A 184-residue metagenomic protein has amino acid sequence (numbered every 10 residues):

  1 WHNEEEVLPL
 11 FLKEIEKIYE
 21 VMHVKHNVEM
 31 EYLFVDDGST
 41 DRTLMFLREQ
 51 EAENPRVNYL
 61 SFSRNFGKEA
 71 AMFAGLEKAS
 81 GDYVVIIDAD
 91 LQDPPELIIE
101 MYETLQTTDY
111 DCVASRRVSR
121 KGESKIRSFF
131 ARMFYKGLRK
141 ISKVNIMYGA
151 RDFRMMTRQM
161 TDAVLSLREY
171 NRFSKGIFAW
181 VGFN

Functional and structural regions predicted by a protein language model:
E4-H23: Short, well-formed alpha-helical segments that are part of the catalytic scaffolds of diverse glycosyltransferases
E4-V7, S39, P94: Donor nucleotide-sugar binding loop of glycosyltransferases
L10, E14, R42, F46-E49 (+2 more regions): Alpha-helical transmission elements in cytosolic ATPase-linked domains
L12, H23-G38, L60-S61: Short beta-strand/loop segment that forms part of the nucleotide-sugar
E31, R56-N58, N184: Conserved beta-strand segments of alpha/beta enzyme cores
D36-L44, L91-Q92: A conserved acidic beta->alpha catalytic loop
E49, R56, L60-R64, K68-K78 (+2 more regions): Acceptor/aglycone-binding surface of glycosyltransferases and processive sugar-polymer synthases
